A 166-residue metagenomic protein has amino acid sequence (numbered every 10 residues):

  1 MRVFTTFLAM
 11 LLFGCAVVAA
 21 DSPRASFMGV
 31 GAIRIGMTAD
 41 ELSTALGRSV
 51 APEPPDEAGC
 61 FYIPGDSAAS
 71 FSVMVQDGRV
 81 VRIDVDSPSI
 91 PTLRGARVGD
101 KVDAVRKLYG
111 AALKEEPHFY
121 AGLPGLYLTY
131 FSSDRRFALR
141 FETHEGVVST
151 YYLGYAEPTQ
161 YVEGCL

Functional and structural regions predicted by a protein language model:
F4-T6, S26, V85, S89 (+1 more regions): Generic hydrophobic-segment detector
T5-G14: Bacterial N-terminal signal peptides
A20-P23, M37-R79, D86, R97-E163: A cross-family detector of function-defining hotspots
S26-I33, S89-A96: Second-shell loop/turn segments in exported
